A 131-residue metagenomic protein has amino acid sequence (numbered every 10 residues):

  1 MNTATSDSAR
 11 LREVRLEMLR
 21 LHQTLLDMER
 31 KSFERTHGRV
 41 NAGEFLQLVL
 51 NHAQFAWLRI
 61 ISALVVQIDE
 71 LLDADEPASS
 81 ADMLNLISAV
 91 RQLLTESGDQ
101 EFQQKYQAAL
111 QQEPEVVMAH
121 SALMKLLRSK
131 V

Functional and structural regions predicted by a protein language model:
M1-V131: Surface-exposed peri-terminal alpha-helical interaction modules
